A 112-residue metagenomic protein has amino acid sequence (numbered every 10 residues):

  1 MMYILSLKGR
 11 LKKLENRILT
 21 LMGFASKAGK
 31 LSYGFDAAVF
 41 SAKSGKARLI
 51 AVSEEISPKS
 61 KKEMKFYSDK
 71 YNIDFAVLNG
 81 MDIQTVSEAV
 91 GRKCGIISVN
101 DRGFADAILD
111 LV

Functional and structural regions predicted by a protein language model:
M1-K13, S26: Catalytic cores of RNA-modifying enzymes
K13, R17, K59, M81 (+2 more regions): Charged, alpha-helix-enriched surfaces in structured cytosolic catalytic cores of large nucleotide-utilizing machines
E15-V52: N-terminal first-folded block
A37-A38, I56-S57, F104: Alpha-helix capping/helix-boundary segments
K43-S68, D74-A76: N-terminal positively charged helical leader segments and presequences
E54, N79-G80, D101: Short secondary-structure boundary segments
M64-C94: Mid-chain, well-packed structural core segment of small domains
I83-V112: C-terminal structural segments of small proteins and small subunits
